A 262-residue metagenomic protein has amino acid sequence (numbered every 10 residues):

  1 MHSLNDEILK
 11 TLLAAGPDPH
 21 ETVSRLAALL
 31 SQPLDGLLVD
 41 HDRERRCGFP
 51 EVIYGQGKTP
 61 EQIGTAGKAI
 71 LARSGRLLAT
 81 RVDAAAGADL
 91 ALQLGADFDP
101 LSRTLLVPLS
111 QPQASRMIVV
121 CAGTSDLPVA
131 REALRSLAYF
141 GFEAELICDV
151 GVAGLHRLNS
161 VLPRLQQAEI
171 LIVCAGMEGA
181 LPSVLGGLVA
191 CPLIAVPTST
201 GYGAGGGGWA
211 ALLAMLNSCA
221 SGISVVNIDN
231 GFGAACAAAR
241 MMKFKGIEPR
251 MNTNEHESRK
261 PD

Functional and structural regions predicted by a protein language model:
M1-D83, G87-A88, L92-Q93: Long amphipathic alpha-helical segments
I63, D126-R131, L155, A175-L185 (+2 more regions): Short glycine/serine/threonine-rich phosphate/pyrophosphate-binding segments that cradle anionic phosphate groups
T104-L106, E143-R164, W209-A210, V226: Glycine-rich oxoanion-binding loops at beta->alpha junctions
A114-H156: Glycine-rich phosphate/diphosphate-binding loop of Rossmann-like nucleotide-binding domains
C121, S125, Q166, T200 (+1 more regions): C-terminal binding/interaction regions
S160-T198: Glycine-rich phosphate-binding loop
R250-D262: Short, low-complexity, charge-dense intrinsically disordered segments
